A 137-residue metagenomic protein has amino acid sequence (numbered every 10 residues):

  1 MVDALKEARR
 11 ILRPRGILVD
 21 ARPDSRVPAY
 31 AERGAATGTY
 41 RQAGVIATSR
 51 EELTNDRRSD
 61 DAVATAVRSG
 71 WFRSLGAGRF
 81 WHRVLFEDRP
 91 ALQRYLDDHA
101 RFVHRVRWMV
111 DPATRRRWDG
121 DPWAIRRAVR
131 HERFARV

Functional and structural regions predicted by a protein language model:
M1, R26-V27, L85: Alpha-helix N-cap/loop-to-helix initiation residues
V2-I17: A short glycine-rich, Lys/Arg-flanked "PGG" loop and its adjoining helix->strand segment in the class I
E7, A62-V63: Residues within well-ordered alpha-helices
A8, L18-R22, F86, L96: Long, contiguous hydrophobic alpha-helical segments, chiefly transmembrane helices and signal peptides
I17-T54: Conserved class I S-adenosyl-L-methionine
A21, E32, T54-A62, R94-D97: Conserved short hydrophobic patches within well-ordered secondary structure
V45-D61, G78-V84, R101-R105: Acceptor-substrate binding/catalytic loop of class I
A66-V137: Conserved Class I S-adenosyl-L-methionine
